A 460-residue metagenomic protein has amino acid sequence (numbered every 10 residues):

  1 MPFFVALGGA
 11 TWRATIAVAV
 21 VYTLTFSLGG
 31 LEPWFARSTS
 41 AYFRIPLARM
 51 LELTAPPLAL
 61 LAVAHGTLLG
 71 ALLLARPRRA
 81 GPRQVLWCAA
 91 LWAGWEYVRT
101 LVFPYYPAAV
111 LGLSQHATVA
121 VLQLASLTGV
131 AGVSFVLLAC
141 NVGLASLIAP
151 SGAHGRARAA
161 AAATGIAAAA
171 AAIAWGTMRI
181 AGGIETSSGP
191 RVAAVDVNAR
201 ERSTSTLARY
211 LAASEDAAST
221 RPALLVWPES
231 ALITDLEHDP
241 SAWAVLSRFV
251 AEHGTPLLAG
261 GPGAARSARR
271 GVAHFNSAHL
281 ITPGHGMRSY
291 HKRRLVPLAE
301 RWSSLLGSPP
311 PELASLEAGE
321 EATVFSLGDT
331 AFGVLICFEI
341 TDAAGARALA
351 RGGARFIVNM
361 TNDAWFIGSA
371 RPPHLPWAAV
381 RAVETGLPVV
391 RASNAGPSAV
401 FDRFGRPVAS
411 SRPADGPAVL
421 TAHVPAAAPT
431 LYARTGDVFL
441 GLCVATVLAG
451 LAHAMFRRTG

Functional and structural regions predicted by a protein language model:
M1-I180, I367-G368, A378-R381, S393-F404 (+2 more regions): Membrane-embedded alpha-helical bundles of multi-pass enzymes that act on lipidic or dolichyl-linked glycan substrates
M178-F439: Soluble catalytic domains of enzymes that build or remodel membrane lipids, polysaccharides, and related
